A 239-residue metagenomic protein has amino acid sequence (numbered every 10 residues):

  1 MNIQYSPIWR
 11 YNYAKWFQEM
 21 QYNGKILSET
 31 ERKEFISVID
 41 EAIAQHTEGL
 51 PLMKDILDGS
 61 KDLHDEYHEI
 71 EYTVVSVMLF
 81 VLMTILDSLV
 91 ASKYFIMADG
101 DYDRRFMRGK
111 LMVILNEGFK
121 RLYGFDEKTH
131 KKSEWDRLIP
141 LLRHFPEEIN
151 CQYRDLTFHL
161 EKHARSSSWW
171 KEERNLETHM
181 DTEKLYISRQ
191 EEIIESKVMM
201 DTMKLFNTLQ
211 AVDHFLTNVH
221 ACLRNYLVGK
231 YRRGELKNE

Functional and structural regions predicted by a protein language model:
M1-S166, I193-E239: Amphipathic alpha-helical interface segments
R154-E191: Histidine-centered, metal-coordinating catalytic motifs and their short helical/loop contexts
